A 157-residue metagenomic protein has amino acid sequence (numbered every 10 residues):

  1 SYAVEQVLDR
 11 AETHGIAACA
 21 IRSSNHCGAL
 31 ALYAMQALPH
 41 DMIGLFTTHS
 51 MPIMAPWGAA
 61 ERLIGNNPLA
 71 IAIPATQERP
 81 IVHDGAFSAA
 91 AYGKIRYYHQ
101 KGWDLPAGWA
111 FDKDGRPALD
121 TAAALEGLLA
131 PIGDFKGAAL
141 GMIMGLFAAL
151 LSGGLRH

Functional and structural regions predicted by a protein language model:
S1-N25, A34: N-terminal intrinsically disordered, cationic/polar leader segments that include organellar targeting peptides
S1-V7, R116-A118, A123: Terminal catalytic/cofactor-binding subdomain
R10, H40, T76, A89 (+1 more regions): Change "in soluble alpha/beta enzymes" to "in soluble alpha/beta proteins
H14-A17, H40-L45, H49, N67-I71 (+1 more regions): Generic beta-strand structural signal
S24-P56, A60-L63: Long, hydrophobic, well-ordered secondary-structure blocks that form the structural core and pocket-lining surfaces
M54-T121: Phosphate/diphosphate-binding glycine-rich loops and adjacent basic-rich segments that engage nucleotide
G127-H157: Internal helical hairpin/lid segments
